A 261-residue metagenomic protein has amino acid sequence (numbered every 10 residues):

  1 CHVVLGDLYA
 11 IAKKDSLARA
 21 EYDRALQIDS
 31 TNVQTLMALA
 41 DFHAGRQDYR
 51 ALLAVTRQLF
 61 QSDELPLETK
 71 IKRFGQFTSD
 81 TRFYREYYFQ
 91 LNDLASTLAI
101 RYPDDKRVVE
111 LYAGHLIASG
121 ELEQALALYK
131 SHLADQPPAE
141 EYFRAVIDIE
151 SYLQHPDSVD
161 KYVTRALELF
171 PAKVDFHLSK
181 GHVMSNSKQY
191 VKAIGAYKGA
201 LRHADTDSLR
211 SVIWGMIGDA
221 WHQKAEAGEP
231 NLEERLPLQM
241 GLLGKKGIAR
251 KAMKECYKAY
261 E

Functional and structural regions predicted by a protein language model:
C1-E261: Alpha-solenoid helical repeat scaffolds
